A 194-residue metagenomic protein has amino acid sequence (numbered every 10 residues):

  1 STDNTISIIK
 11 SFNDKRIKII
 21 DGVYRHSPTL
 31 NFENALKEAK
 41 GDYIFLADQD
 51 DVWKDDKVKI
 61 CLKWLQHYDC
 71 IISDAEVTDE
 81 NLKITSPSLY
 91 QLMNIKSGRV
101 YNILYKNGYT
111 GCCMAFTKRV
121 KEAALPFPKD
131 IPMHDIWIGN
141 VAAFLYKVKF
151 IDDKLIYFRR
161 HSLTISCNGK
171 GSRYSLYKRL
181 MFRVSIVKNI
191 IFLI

Functional and structural regions predicted by a protein language model:
S1-S7: A conserved acidic beta->alpha catalytic loop
G22, I71-A75, I151, F158: Short glycine/serine/threonine-enriched helix-capping/active-site loop that flanks the nucleotide-sugar donor pocket
G22-A39: Glycine-rich, basic loop-to-helix element that forms the pyrophosphate-binding segment of sugar-nucleotide handling
K37, S97-G169: Conserved nucleotide-sugar donor-binding catalytic segment
I44: Short aromatic/hydrophobic "clamp" motif used to bind/position activated sugar donors
D48-V52, D74: The conserved acidic donor/metal-binding loop of glycosyltransferases
V58-T85: Conserved donor NDP-sugar-binding/catalytic core segment of glycosyltransferases
Y157-I194: Hydrophobic helical membrane-anchoring modules
